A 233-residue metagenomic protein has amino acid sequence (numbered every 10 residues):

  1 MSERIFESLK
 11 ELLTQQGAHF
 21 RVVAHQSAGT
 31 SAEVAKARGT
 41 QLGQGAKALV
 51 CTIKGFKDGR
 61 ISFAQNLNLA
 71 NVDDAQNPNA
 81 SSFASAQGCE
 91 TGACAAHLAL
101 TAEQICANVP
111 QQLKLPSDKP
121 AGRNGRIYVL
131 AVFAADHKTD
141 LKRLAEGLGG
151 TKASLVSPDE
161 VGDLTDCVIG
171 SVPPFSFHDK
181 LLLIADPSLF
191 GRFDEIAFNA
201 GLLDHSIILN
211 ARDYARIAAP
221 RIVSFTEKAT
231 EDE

Functional and structural regions predicted by a protein language model:
M1-N77, G88, C94-E233: Extended, low-hydrophobicity, polar/charged segments
